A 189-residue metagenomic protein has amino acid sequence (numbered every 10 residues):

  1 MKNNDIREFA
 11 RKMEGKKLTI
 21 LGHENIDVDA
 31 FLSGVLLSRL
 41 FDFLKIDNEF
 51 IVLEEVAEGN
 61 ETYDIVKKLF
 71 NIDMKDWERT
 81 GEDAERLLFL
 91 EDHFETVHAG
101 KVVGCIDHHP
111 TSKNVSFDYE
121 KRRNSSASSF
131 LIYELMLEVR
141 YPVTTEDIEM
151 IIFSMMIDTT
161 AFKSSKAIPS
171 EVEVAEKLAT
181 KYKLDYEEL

Functional and structural regions predicted by a protein language model:
M1-L189: Replace "Mg2+/Mn2+-dependent" with "divalent metal-dependent
